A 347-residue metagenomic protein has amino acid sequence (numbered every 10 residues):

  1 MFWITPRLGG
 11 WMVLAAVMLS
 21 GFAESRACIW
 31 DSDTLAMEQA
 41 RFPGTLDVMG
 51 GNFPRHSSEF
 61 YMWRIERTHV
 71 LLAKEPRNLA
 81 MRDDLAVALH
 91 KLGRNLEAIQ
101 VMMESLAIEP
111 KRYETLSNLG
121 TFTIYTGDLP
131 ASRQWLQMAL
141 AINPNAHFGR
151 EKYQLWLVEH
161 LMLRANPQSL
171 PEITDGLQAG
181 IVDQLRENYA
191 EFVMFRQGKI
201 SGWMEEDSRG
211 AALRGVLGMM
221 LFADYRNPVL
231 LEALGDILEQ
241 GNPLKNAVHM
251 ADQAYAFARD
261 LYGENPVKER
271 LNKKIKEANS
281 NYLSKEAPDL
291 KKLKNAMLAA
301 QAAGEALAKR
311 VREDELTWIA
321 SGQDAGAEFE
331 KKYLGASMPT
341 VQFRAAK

Functional and structural regions predicted by a protein language model:
S25-N78: N-terminal leader/linker segments that initiate helical-solenoid repeat arrays
F53-E66, H90-I99, G202-R214: Helix-turn-helix repeat elements of alpha-solenoid scaffolds
P76, P110, P144-A146, Y225 (+1 more regions): Short coil turns that delineate tetratricopeptide repeat
L157-L177, I275-L307: Alpha-helical linker/edge segments of TPR/alpha-solenoid repeat scaffolds and analogous pre-/post-domain helices
